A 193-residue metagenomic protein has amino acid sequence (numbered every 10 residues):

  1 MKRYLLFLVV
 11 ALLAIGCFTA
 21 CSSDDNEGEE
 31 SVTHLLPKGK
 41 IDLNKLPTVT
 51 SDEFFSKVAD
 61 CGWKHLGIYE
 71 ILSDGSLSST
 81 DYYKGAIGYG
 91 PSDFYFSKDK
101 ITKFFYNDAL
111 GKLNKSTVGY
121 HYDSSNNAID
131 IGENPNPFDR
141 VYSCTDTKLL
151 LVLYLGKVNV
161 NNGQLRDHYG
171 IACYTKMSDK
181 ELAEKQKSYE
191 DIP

Functional and structural regions predicted by a protein language model:
M1-Y4: Positively charged n-region of N-terminal signal peptides that target proteins for export
L6-A11: Sec-dependent N-terminal signal peptides
G16-A20: C-terminal motif of bacterial Sec signal peptides marking the signal peptidase cleavage site
S23-K98, K103-N114, S125-P193: Lipid interaction determinants
